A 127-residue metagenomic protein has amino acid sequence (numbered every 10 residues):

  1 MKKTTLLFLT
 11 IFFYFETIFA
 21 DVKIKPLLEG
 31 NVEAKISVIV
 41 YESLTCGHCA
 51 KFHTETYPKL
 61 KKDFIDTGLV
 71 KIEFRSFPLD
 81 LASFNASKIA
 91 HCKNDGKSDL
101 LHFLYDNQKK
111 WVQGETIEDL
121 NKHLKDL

Functional and structural regions predicted by a protein language model:
M1-D80, F84: Extracytoplasmic thiol/disulfide redox context detector
P78-L127: Cysteine-centric redox/oxidoreductase cores and disulfide-bonded domains
